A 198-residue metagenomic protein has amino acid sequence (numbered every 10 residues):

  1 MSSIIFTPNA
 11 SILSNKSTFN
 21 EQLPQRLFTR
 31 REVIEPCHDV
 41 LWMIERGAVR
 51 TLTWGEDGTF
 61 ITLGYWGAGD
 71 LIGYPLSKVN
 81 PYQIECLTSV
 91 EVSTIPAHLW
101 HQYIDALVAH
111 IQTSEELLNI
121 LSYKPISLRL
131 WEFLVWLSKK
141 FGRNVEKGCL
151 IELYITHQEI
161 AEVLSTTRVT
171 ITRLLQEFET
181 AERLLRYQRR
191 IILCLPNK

Functional and structural regions predicted by a protein language model:
M1-R30, C37-V40, G67-I72, S77: Cyclic nucleotide-binding regulatory module and flanking cytosolic helices
L27, M43, C86, L193-L195: Conserved hydrophobic "DFG−1" position in protein kinase catalytic cores
D39-W54, G67-G69: Glycine- and acidic-residue-biased ligand/ion/polar-headgroup-sensing regions
L41, Q83, R183: Short, surface-exposed charged micro-motifs
T53, L71-P96, Y123, F133-L150: Functional cleft and adjacent loop/helix regions within the main domain that mediate ligand binding or catalysis
F60-E116: Cyclic-nucleotide recognition modules
D105-T166: Polybasic "coupling" helices that flank or enter modular domains
K140-K198: Phosphate-/nucleic-acid-contacting segments
